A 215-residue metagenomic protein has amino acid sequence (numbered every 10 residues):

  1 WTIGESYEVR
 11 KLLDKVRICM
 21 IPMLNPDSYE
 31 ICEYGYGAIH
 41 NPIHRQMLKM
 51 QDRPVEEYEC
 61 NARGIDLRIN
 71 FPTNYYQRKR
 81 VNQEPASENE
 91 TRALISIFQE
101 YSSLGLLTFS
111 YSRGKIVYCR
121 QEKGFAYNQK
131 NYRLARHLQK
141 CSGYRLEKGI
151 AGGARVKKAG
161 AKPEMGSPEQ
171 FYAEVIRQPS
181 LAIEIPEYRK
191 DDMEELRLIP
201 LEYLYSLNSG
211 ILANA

Functional and structural regions predicted by a protein language model:
W1-Q129, A182: Active-site/substrate-binding loop(s) of hydrolase catalytic cores
T2-I3, F98, L134-S142, L204-I211: Hydrophobic, Leu/Ile/Phe/Ala-enriched alpha-helical segments that form helix-helix packing faces
E8-K11, L146-G153: Flexible, glycine/charged-enriched surface loops at secondary-structure junctions
R92, S96, R136, L198-L201: Solvent-exposed, polar/charged alpha-helical surfaces in well-ordered, non-transmembrane soluble domains, broadly
E100, L106, K115-N128, A159-A215: Active-site-adjacent mobile loop/cap segments within catalytic or ligand-binding domains
E122-Y144: Gly/Ser/Thr-rich active-site loops/lids in small-molecule metabolic enzymes that frequently grip phosphoryl groups
Q139-K148, V156-K158: Mobile cap/lid helix-loop segments that gate and shape the active-site cleft of serine hydrolases
